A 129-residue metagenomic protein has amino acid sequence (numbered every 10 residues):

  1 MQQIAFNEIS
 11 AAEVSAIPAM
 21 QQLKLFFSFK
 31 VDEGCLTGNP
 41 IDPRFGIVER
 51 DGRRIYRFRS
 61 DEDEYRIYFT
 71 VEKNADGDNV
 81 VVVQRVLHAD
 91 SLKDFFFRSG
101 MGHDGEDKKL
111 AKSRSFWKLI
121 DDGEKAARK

Functional and structural regions predicted by a protein language model:
M1-D32, H103-K129: Arg/Lys-rich, positively charged N-terminal/basic patches that mediate binding to nucleic acids
I4, K24-L25, P43, Y56 (+1 more regions): Short non-domain terminal segments
V31-R59: A short, surface-exposed loop/turn module that caps and links secondary-structure elements
F58-K129: Enriched for short, Lys/Arg-rich terminal
